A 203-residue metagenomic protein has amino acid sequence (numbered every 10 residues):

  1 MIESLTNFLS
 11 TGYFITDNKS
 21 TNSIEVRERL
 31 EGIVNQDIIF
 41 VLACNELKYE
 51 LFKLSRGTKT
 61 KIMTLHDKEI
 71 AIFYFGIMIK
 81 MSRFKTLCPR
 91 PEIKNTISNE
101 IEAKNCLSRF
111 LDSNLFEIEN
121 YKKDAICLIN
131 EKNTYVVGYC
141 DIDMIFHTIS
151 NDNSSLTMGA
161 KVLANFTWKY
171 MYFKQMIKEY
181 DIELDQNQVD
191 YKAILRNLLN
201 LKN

Functional and structural regions predicted by a protein language model:
M1-I38: N-terminal "first-domain core" detector
F8-G12, T21, E46-K48, F52-S55 (+2 more regions): C-terminal alpha-helical interaction appendages
V26, L30, I97, I177 (+2 more regions): Extended hydrophobic/Leu-rich segments
E31-T60, M78-K80, N130-D141: Short aromatic-glycine-(Arg/Gly/Cys) micro-motifs in beta-strand/loop hairpins
R56-E69, M144-L156: A short, exposed loop/beta-hairpin motif centered on an aromatic-Gly-Thr core
K59-T60, G76-L87, L163-M171: Charged, low-complexity, helix-prone segments enriched in Lys/Glu/Asp/Gln
E69, F73-F116: Surface-exposed beta-loop interaction hotspot
E102-Y191, L199-N203: Intrinsically disordered, low-complexity, charge-dense segments enriched in Lys/Arg and Glu/Asp interspersed
